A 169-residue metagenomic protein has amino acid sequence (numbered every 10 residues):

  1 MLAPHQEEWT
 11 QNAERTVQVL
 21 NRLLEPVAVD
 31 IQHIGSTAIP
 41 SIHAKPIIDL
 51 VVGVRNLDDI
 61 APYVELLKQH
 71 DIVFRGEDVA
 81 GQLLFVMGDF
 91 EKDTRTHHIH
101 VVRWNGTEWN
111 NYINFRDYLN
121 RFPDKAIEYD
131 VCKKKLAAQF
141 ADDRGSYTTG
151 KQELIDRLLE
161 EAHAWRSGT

Functional and structural regions predicted by a protein language model:
M1-E7, V52, F115-L119: Short histidine-centered catalytic/ligand-binding loop motif
M1-Q32, D156: Helical scaffold of the NTase/Pol beta-like nucleotidyltransferase catalytic core
L20-A61: Active-site nucleotide-donor binding segment shared across nucleotidyl transfer reactions
P46-L50, R95-H97, F115: Short amphipathic alpha-helical segments
P62-H70: Short amphipathic alpha-helices in soluble, non-transmembrane regions that often serve as interface/regulatory elements
D71-G106: Conserved catalytic core of two-metal-ion nucleotidyltransferases
T107-T169: Catalytic cores of NTP-dependent nucleotidyl/adenyl transfer enzymes across multiple folds
